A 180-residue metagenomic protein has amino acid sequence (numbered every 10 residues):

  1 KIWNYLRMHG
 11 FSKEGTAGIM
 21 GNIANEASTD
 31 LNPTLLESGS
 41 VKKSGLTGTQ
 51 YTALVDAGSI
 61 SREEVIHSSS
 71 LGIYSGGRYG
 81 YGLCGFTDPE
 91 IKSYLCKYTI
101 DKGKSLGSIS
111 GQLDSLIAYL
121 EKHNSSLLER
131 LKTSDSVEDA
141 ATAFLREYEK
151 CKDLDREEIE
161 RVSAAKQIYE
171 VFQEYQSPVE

Functional and structural regions predicted by a protein language model:
K1, A27-K132: Peptidoglycan-targeting cell-wall enzymes and recognition modules
K1-T29: Export/targeting segments at the very N-terminus of extracytoplasmic proteins
R7, K13, K42-K43, R62 (+7 more regions): Arginine residue identity/basic-tract feature
E14-I19, Y79-G82, Q112, A140: Residue-level detector of well-ordered alpha-helical segments, enriched for hydrophobic/aromatic packing positions
G21-E26, T87-P89, E147-Y148: Active-site-proximal beta-strand/loop segments in catalytic clefts of secreted hydrolases
N22, K42-K43, S136, A164: Solvent-exposed, non-transmembrane amphipathic alpha-helical segments
I91-E180: Non-catalytic cell-wall polysaccharide-engagement segments
